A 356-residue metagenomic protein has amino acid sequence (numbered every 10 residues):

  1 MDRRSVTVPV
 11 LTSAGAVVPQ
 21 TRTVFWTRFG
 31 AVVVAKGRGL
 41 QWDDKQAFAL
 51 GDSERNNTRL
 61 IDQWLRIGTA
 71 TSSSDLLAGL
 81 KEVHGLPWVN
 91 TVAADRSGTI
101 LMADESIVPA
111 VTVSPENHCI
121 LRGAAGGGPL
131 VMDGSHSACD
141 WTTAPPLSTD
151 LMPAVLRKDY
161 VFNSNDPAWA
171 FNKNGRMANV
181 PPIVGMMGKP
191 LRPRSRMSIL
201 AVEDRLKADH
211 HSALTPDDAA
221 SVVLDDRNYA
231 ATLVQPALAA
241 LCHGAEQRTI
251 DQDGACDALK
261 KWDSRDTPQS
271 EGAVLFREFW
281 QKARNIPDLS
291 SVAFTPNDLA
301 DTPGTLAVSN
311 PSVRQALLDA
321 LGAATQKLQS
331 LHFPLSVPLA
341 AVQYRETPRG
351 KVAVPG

Functional and structural regions predicted by a protein language model:
M1-G244, R248, Q252, K261 (+1 more regions): Mature extracytoplasmic enzyme cores
W64, S198, F279-W280, L317 (+1 more regions): Short, Φ-rich (hydrophobic/aromatic) sequence segments
S106, A110-V111, E116-C119, A124 (+2 more regions): Extended amphipathic alpha-helical segments with heptad-repeat/coiled-coil character used for oligomerization, fusion
L206-K207, S336-G356: Extended, compositionally biased alpha-helical segments that mediate assembly or anchoring
Y229, T267-P268, N297, G304: Long, charged, low-complexity terminal extensions
Q252-D263, W280, L321: Short amphipathic alpha-helical coiled-coil/interface segments
S291, T295-N310, R314-T325, Q329-S330: Non-transmembrane, aqueous-exposed alpha-helical and coiled segments at domain scale
